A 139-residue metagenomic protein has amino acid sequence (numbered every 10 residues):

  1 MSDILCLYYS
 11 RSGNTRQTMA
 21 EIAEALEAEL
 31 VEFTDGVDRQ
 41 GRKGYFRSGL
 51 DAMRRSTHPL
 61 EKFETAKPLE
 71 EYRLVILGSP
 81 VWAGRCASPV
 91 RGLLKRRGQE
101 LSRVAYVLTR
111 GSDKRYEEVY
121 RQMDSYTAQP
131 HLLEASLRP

Functional and structural regions predicted by a protein language model:
M1-L74, G84-C86, R91, A128-P130: N-terminal beta1-alpha1-beta2 submodule of the flavodoxin-like/Rossmannoid cofactor-binding fold
C6, L77, A105-L108: Structural beta-sheet core signal
S10-S12, G78-V81, R110-G111: Residue-level signal for short, function-critical loop segments
T34-G36, W82, V107, S136-L137: Residue-level "edge-of-site" marker
L69-E70, K95-S102, Y126-A128: Short, conserved loop/helix-junction motifs that constitute active-site signature segments in enzyme catalytic cores
P89-K95, V119-R121: Charged helix-capping and loop-helix junction motifs
A105-P139: Short, glycine-/small-residue-rich phosphate/pyrophosphate-handling segment
